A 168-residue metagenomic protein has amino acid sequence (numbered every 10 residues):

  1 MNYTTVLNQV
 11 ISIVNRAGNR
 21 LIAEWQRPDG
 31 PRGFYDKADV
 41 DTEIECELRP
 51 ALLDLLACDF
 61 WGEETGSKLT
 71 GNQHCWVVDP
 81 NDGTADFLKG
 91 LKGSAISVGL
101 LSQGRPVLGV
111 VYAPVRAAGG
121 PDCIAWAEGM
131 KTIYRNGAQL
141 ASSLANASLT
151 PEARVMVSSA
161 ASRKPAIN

Functional and structural regions predicted by a protein language model:
M1-N81: N-terminal subdomain of lithium-sensitive/metallo-dependent phosphomonoesterases centered on the IMPase/IPPase/PAP
L7, I11, D59, C75 (+4 more regions): Residues embedded in well-ordered beta-strands
A17, L21, L52, T84 (+3 more regions): Residue-level signal for inorganic ion chemistry
L69-T70, K89, A147-T150: Solvent-exposed alpha-helices and their adjacent loops that cap or buttress functional pockets in soluble metabolic
G71-Q73, F87-K89, P121-D122: Short, conserved acidic/polar surface loops in the N-terminal third of protein domains
W76-V115: Glycine-rich active-site/cofactor-binding loop and its immediate structural neighborhood
G99-N168: Acidic beta-strand-loop-alpha-helix segment within the catalytic core of divalent metal-dependent phosphate-processing
